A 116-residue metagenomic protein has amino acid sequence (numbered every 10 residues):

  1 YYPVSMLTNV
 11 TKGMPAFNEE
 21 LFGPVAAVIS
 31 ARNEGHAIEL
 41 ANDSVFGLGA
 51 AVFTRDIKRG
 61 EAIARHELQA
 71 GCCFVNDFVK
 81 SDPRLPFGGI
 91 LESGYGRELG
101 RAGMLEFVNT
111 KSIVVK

Functional and structural regions predicted by a protein language model:
Y1-K116: Conserved C-terminal structural/oligomerization subdomain of aldehyde/semialdehyde dehydrogenase
